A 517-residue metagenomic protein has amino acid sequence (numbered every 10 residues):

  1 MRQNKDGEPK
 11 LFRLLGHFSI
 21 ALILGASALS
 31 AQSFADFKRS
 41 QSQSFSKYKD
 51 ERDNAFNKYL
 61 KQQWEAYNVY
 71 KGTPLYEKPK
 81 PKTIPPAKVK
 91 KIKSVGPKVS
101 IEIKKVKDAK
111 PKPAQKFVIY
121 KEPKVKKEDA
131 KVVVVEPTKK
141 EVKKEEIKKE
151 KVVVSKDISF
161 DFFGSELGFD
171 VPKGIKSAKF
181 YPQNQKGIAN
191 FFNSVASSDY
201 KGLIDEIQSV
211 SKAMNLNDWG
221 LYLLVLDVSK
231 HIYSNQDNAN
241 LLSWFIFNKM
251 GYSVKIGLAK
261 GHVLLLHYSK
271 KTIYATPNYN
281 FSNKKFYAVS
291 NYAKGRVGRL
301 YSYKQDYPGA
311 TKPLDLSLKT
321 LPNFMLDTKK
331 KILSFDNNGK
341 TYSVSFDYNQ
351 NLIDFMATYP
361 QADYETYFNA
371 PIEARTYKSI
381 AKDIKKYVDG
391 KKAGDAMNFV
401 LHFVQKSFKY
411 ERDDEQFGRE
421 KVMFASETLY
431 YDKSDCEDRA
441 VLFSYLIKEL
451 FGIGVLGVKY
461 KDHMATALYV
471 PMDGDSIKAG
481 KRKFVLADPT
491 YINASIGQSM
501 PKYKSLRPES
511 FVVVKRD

Functional and structural regions predicted by a protein language model:
M1-R13: N-terminal secretory signal peptides that target proteins for export/translocation
D6-E8, S19, K131: Intrinsic disorder/low-complexity detector
P9-K10, I23, V441-F443: A ubiquitous, low-specificity "background" feature that marks scattered single residues across proteins without
H17-A26: Bacterial N-terminal signal peptides
S27-A31: Sec/Tat signal peptide C-region and signal peptidase I cleavage site
Q32-D517: A structural boundary/capping signal
